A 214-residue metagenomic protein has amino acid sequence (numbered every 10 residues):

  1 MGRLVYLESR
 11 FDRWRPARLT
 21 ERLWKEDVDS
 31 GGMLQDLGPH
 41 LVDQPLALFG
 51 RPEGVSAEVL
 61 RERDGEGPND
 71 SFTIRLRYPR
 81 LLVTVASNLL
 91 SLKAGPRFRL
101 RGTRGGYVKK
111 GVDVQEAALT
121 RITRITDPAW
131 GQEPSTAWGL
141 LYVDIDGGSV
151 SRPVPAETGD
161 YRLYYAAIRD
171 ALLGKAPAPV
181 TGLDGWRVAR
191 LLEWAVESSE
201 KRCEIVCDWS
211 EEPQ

Functional and structural regions predicted by a protein language model:
M1-G65, R202: Predominantly a Rossmann-like dinucleotide-binding segment in NAD(P)-dependent oxidoreductases
G2-Y6, E197-Q214: C-terminal capping/lid region of NAD(P)-dependent oxidoreductase domains
P39, A86-A94: Glycine-rich phosphate/pyrophosphate-binding beta-alpha loops
R51, P79-L81, G105-G106, G148 (+2 more regions): Short acidic/polar mixed-charge low-complexity motifs
G67-S71: A short, glycine/Asx- and small/polar-enriched loop/turn that sits immediately N-terminal to a beta-strand
I74-R80, L100-T103: Active-site beta-strand termini and strand-to-loop segments that position acidic
R104-V180, S210, Q214: C-terminal glycine/acidic-rich active-site capping loop/insertion
